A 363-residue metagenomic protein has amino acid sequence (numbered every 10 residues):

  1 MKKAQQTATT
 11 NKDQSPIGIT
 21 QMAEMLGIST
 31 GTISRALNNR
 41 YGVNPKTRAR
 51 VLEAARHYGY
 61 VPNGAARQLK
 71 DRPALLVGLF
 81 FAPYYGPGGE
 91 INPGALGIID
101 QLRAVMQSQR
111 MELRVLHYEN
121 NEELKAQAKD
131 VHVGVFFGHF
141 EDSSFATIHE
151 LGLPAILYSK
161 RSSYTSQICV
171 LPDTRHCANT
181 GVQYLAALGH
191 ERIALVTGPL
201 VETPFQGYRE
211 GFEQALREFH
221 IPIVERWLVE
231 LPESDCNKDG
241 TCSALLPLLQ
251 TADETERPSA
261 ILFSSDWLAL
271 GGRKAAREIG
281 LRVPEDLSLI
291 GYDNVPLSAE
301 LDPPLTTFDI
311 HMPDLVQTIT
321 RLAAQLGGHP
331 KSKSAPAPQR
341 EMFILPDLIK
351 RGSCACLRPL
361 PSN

Functional and structural regions predicted by a protein language model:
M1-Q5, T10-Q14, L76-Q183, T255: Alpha-helical recognition/docking segments in bacterial nutrient-uptake and carbohydrate-utilization systems
M1-R72, N363: N-terminal helix-turn-helix DNA-binding module of bacterial transcription factors
T32-S34, L69-G89, Y184, R192-P199: Short beta-strand segments enriched in small/hydrophobic residues
G78-L79, D130-F137, A194-V196, D253-S265 (+1 more regions): Periplasmic-binding protein-like
Y84-L96, L116-E122, V170-T180, V196-L246 (+4 more regions): Hinge/beta->alpha junction and helix N-cap segments in small-molecule ligand-binding domains
E191-R192, I223-W227, V283-L289: Short acidic capping loops at alpha-helix termini that bridge into adjacent secondary structure
C242, L246-N363: Flexible loop/turn connectors
